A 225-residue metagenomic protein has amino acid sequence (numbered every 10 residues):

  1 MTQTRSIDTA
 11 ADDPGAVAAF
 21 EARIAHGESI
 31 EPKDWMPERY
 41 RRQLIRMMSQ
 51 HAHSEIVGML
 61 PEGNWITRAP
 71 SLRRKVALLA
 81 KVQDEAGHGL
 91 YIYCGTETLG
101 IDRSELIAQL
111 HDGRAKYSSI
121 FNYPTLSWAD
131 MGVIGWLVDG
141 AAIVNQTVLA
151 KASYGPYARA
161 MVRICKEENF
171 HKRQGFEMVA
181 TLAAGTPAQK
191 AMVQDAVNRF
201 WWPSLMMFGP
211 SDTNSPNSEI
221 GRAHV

Functional and structural regions predicted by a protein language model:
M1-M36, Y40, L72: Extreme N-terminal leader/anchor segments
T2-A19, K81-Q109, G175-A180: Conserved alpha-helical segments that form or flank metal/cofactor-binding pockets of metalloenzymes
S29-S49, Q109-G135, A152, G185-Q189 (+1 more regions): Acidic/His metal-coordination segments adjacent to aromatic residues that form catalytic metal sites in metalloenzymes
W35-Y40, G58-A80, A142-Y157: Helix-loop segments that flank and shape redox-cofactor active sites
Y40-H51, P70-H88, M131, P156-E168: Alpha-helical scaffold segments that form or flank carboxylate-/histidine-based iron centers
S119-Q174: Internal, conserved structured core segments that host functional sites
Q174-V197, W201: Solvent-exposed, charged amphipathic helical/linker segments at domain boundaries
A223-V225: Conserved small/polar residues in nucleotide/adenosyl-binding loops
